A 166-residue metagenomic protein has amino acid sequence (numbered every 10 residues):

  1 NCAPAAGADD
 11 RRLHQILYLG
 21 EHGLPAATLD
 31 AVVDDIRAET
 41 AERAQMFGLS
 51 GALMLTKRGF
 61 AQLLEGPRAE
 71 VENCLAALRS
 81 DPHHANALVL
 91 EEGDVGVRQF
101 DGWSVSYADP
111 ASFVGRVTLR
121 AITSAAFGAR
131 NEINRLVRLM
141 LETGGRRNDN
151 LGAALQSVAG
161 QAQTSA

Functional and structural regions predicted by a protein language model:
N1-A166: Charge-rich, low-complexity N-terminal segments
